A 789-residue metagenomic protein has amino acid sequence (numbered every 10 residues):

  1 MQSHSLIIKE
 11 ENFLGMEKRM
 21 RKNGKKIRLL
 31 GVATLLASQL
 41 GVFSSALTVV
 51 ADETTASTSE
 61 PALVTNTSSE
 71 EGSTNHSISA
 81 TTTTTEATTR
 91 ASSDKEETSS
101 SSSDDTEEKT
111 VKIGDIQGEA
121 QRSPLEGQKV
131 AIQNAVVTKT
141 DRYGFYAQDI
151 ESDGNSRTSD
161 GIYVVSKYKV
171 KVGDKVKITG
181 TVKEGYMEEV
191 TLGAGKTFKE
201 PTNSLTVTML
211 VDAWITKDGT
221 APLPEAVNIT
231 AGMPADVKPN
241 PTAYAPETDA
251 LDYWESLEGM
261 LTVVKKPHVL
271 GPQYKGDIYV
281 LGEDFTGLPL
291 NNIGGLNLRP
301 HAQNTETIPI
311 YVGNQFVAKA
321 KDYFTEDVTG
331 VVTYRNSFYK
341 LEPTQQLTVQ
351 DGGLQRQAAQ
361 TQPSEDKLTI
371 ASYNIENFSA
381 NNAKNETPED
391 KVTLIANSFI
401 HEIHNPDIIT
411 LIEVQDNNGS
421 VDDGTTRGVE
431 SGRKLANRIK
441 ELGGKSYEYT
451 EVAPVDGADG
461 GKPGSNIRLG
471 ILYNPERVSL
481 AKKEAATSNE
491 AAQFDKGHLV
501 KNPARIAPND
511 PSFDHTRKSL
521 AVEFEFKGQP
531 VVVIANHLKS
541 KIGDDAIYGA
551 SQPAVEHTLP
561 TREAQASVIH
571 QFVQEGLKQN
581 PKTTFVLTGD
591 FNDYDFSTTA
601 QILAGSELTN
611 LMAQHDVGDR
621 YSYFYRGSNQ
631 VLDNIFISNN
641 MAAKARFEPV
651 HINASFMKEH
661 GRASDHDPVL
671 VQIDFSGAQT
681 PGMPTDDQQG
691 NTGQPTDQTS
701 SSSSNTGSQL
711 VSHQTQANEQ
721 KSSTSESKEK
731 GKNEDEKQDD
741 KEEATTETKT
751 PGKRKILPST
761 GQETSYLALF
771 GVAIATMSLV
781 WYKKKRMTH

Functional and structural regions predicted by a protein language model:
M1-M20, S45-K112, E126-G127, T680-K753: Low-complexity, acidic Ser/Thr/Pro-rich repeat tracts that form intrinsically disordered stalk/linker regions of very
S3, E17-K26, D590, K785-H789: Positively charged n-region of N-terminal signal peptides that target proteins for export
H4, R754-R786: A cross-kingdom C-terminal cell-surface attachment/processing module
I8, L14, K18-D52, L769-W781: Gram-negative bacterial Sec-dependent N-terminal signal peptides
L40-T58, K755-T764, R786-M787: Sec-dependent signal peptide cleavage junction
S103-T369, Y373, N377-N381, E386-N405 (+4 more regions): Extended non-catalytic accessory segments flanking core domains
P343-M683: Divalent cation-coordinating acidic motifs and surrounding scaffolds that mediate Ca2+/Mg2+/Mn2+/Zn2+-dependent binding
